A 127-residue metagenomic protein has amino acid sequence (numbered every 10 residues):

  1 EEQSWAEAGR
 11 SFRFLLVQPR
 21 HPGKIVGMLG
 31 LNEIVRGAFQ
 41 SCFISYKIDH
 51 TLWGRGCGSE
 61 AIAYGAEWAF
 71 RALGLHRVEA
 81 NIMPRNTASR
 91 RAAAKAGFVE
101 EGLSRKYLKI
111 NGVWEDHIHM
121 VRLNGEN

Functional and structural regions predicted by a protein language model:
E1-T51, W114-E115, H119-N127: GNAT-family acyltransferases
G23, G56, N86, G112: Conserved G/P- and acidic residue-centered "switch" motifs that form tight phosphate/ATP-binding loops in soluble
V26, G97-E100: Short, 15-30-residue, compositionally biased linear elements with alpha-helical propensity or flexible coil
R36, R85-T87, R105: Residue-level marker for beta-strand->alpha-helix junctions and adjacent short loops that shape enzyme
Y46-H50, G54-R71, T87-K95: Conserved acetyl-CoA-binding loop-helix of GNAT-fold acetyltransferases
R71-N81: Conserved GNAT acetyl-CoA-binding A-motif
E79-N81, V99-D116: Conserved catalytic-core motifs of GNAT/GCN5-like acyltransferases
A96-G97, H119: Short, hinge-like loop/turn segments at secondary-structure boundaries
